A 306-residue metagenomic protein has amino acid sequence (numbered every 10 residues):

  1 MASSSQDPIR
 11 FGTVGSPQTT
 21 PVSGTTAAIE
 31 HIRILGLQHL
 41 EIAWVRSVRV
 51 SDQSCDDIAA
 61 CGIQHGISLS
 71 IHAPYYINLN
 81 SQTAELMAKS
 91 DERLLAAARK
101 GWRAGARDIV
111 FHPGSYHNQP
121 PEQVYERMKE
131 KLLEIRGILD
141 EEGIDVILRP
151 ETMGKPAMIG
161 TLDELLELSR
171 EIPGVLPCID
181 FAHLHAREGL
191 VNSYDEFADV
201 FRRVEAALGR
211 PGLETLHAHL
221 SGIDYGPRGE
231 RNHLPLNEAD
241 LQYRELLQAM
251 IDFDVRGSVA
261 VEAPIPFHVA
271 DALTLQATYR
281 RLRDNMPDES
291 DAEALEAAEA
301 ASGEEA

Functional and structural regions predicted by a protein language model:
M1-A96, D288-A306: N-terminal pre-domain/capping segments
A2-S5, I29-L35, V50-S70, A97-G105 (+4 more regions): Acidic (Asp/Glu)-rich catalytic clusters
I9-G15, L40-I42, L69-A73, I109-F111 (+4 more regions): Hydrophobic faces of well-ordered beta-strands that scaffold small-molecule active sites in alpha/beta enzyme cores
V14-Q18, A43-S47, P74-N78, G114-Y116 (+4 more regions): Active-site beta-loop-alpha junctions enriched in small/polar residues
Q53-I58, M87, D91-L94, Y125-K129 (+3 more regions): Charged helix-capping and loop-helix junction motifs
N80-I179: Active-site acidic/histidine proton-transfer and metal-coordination neighborhood in alpha/beta enzyme cores
E134-E230: Acidic/histidine-rich catalytic cores of soluble enzymes
H268-N285: C-terminal helical cap(s) of enzyme catalytic domains, especially alpha/beta-barrels
